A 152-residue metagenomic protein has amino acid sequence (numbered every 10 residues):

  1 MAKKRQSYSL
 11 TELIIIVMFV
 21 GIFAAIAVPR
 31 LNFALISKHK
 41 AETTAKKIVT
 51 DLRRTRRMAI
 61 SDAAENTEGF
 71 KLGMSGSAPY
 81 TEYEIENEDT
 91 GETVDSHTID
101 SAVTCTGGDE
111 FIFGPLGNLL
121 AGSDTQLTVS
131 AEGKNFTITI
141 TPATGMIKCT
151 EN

Functional and structural regions predicted by a protein language model:
M1-Y8, A143-T144, K148-T150: N-terminal leader/signal peptides at the extreme start of proteins
K4-R5, I15-R57, D62: Aliphatic-rich helix starts adjacent to a transmembrane/signal segment
L35, P115-G117, G133: Short, well-ordered turn and helix-capping elements at secondary-structure junctions
E65-S123, C149: Type IV pilin-like appendage domain
E88-G91, G133, T144: Solvent-exposed strand-loop boundary residues in beta-sheet-rich modules
S123-V129: Right-handed beta-helix
V129-I140: Short, exposed beta-strand-loop hairpins at the edges of beta-sheets in extracellular/periplasmic proteins
